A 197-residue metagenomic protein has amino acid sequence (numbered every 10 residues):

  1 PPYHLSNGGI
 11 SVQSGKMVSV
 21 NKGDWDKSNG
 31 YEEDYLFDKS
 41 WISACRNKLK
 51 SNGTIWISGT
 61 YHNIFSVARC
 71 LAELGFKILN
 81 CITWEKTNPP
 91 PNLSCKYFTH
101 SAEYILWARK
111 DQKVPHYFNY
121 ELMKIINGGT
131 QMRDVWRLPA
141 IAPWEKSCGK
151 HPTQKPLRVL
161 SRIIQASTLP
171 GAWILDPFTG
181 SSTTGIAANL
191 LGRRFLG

Functional and structural regions predicted by a protein language model:
P1-G197: Core catalytic lobe of class I
